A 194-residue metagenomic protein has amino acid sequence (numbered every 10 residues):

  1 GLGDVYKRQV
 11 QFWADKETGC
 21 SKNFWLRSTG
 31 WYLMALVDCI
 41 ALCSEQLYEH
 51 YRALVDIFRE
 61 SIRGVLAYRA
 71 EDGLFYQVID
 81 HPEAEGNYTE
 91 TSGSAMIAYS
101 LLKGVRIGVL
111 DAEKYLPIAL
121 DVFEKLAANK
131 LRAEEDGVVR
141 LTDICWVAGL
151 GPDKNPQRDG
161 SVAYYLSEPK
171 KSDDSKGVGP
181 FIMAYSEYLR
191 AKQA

Functional and structural regions predicted by a protein language model:
G1-Y6: Short, small-residue-biased leader/transition segments that mark boundaries at the very start of proteins
R8, C39-C43, V65-D72: A short secondary-structure junction motif
Q11-W13: Zinc-dependent metallopeptidase catalytic helix centered on the HExxH motif and its immediate flanking segment
D15-M34, H50, R69, L74-A95 (+2 more regions): Solvent-exposed loop and edge beta-strand segments that line ligand/cofactor-binding and catalytic clefts
C20-S21, I57-E60, G64, Y68-A95 (+4 more regions): Extracellular polysaccharide-recognition and catalytic grooves
W31-H50, A95-L110, P180-Q193: Well-ordered alpha-helical scaffold segments within catalytic/enzyme domains
L33, V37-I40, Y51-L66, A98 (+4 more regions): Hydrophobic core segments within long, regular secondary-structure runs in both alpha- and beta-rich folds
T89, V105-A194: CBM-like carbohydrate-recognition segments
